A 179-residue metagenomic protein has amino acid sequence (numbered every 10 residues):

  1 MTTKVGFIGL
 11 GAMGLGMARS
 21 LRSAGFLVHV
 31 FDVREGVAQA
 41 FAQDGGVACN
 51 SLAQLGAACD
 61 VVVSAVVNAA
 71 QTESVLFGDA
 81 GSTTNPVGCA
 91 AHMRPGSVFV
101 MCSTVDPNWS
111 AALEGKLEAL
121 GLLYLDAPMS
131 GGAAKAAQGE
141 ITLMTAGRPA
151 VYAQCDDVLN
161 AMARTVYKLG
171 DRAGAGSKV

Functional and structural regions predicted by a protein language model:
M1-A65, S97: NAD(P)+-binding Rossmann beta1-loop-alpha1 motif at the extreme N-terminus of oxidoreductases
V5, T104-V179: Rossmann-fold dinucleotide-binding core
M17, V37, S51, Q71 (+3 more regions): Hydrophobic alpha-helical segments typical of transmembrane helices and their membrane-interface/capping positions
F31, A65, S103, T145-A146: Active-site-adjacent beta-strand anchor residues
R34, Q54, A69, S130 (+1 more regions): Residue-level "edge-of-site" marker
L52-Y124: Rossmann-fold NAD(P) dinucleotide-binding segment
